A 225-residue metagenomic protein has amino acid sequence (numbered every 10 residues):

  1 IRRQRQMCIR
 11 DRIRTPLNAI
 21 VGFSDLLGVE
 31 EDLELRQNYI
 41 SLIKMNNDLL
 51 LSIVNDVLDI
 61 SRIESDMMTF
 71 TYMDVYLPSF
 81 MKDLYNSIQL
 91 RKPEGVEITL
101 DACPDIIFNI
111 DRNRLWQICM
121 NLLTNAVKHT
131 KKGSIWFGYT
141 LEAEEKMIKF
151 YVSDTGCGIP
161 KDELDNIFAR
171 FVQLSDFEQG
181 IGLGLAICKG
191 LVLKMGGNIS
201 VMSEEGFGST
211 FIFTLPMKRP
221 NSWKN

Functional and structural regions predicted by a protein language model:
I1-R5: Single conserved hydrophobic/aromatic residue that forms the stacking wall/gate of nucleotide- or nucleobase-binding
G22, I159-F171: Short conserved segment of the HATPase_c
M45-L50: Short alpha-helical segment of the dimerization/phosphotransfer core of two-component systems
S61-Y72: Helix-loop junction within the histidine kinase core
T71-Y76, G95-I106: Conserved catalytic submotifs in the C-terminal HATPase_c
G184, C188: Short alpha-helical Gxxx[C/S/T] motif in the catalytic ATP-binding
